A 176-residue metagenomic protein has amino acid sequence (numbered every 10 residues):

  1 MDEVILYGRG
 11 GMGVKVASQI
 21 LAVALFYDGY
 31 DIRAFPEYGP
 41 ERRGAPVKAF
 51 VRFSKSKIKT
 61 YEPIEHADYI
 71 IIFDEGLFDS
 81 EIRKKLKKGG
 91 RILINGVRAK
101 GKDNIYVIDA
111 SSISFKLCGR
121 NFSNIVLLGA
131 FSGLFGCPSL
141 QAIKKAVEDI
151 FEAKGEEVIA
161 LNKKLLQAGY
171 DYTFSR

Functional and structural regions predicted by a protein language model:
M1-R176: Active-site cofactor/cluster-binding pocket
